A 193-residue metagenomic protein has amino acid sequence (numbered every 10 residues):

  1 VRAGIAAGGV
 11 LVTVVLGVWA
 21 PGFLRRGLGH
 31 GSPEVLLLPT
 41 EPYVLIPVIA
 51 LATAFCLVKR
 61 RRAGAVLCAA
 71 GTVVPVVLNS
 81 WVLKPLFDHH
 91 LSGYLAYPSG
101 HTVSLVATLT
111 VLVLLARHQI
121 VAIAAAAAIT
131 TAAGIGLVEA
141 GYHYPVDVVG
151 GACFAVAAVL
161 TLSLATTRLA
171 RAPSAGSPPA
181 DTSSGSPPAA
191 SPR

Functional and structural regions predicted by a protein language model:
V1-A6, A63-G71, V121-A125, V146-G150: Alpha-helical transmembrane segments of integral membrane proteins
V1-V48, V82-L91, P188-P192: N-terminal transmembrane-helix/juxtamembrane module of multi-pass inner/ER membrane proteins
A7-L11, C56, T130, A157: Secretory targeting and sorting signals
T13-L16, V73-V82, A128-G141: Aromatic-anchored segments of alpha-helical transmembrane domains
V18, V76-W81, V156-S163: Transmembrane alpha-helical segments of multi-pass membrane transport proteins and ion-pumping complexes
L24, P47-V121: Membrane-interface loops
P42, P75, G150: Short, contiguous, pocket-lining structural segments that sit at or immediately flank catalytic/ligand-binding sites
H89-P188, P192-R193: Membrane-embedded catalytic cores of phosphoryl/pyrophosphoryl-handling enzymes
